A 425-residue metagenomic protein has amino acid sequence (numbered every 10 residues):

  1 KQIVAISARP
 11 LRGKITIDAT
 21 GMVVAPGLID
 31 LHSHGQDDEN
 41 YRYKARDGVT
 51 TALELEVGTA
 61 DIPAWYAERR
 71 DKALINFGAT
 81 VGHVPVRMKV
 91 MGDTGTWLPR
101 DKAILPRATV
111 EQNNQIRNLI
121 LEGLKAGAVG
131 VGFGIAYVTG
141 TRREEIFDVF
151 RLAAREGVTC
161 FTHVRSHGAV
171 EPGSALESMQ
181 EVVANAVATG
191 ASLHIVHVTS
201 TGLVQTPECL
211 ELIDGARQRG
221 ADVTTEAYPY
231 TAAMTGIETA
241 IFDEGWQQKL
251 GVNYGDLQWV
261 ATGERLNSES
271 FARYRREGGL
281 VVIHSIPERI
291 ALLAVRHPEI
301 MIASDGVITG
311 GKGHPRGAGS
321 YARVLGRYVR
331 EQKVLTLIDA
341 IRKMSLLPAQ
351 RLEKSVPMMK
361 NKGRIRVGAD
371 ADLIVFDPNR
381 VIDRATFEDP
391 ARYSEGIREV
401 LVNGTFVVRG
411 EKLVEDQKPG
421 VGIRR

Functional and structural regions predicted by a protein language model:
K1, G21, H32, G48 (+10 more regions): Divalent metal-coordination and catalytic microenvironments
K1-A25: Histidine-rich, glycine-flanked metal-binding segment
A19-V24, D38-G132, A221, Y230: Divalent-metal coordination cores built from histidine and acidic residues
G27-H34: Metallo-beta-lactamase
R87-V90, T94-T96, K102-T139, V183-V187 (+2 more regions): Active-site neighborhoods of metal-dependent hydrolases
N113-N114, E122-Q180: Divalent metal-binding pocket/active-site signature
V282-S285, A291, Q332-D339, Q350-A391: Acidic, glycine-enriched loop/beta-strand segments at the rims of small-molecule binding/catalytic pockets
H284-S285, L292-E299, S304-D305, L373-P419: C-terminal cap of metal-dependent C-N hydrolases
